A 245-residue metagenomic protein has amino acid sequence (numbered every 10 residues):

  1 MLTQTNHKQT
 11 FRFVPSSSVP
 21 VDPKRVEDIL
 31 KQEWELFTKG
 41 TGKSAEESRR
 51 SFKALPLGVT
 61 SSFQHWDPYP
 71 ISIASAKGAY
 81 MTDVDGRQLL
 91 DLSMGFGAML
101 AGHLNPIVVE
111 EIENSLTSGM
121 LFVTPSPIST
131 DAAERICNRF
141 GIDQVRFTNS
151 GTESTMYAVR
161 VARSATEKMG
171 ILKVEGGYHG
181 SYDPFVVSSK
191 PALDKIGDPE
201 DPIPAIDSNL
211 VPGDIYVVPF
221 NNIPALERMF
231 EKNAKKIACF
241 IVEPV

Functional and structural regions predicted by a protein language model:
M1-K39: Basic/polar N-terminal segments that are highly enriched at the extreme N-terminus, encompassing both cleavable
F11-V19, Q88-K168, L172: Glycine-rich loop-to-alpha-helix module at the N-terminal edge of alpha/beta enzyme cores
V26-S75: Active-site-adjacent loop/helix segments that line or gate small-molecule/cofactor pockets in enzymes
G42-S51, Y80-R87, E134-N138: Short, hydrophobic/aliphatic alpha-helical segments
P70-D91: Active-site and channel-lining beta-strand-loop segments that bind or position nucleotide-derived/phosphorylated
Q88, A238-C239: Structural motif
D131-A238: PLP-dependent aspartate aminotransferase-fold enzymes
E243-V245: Conserved PLP phosphate-binding loop immediately N-terminal to the Schiff-base lysine helix in PLP-dependent enzymes
